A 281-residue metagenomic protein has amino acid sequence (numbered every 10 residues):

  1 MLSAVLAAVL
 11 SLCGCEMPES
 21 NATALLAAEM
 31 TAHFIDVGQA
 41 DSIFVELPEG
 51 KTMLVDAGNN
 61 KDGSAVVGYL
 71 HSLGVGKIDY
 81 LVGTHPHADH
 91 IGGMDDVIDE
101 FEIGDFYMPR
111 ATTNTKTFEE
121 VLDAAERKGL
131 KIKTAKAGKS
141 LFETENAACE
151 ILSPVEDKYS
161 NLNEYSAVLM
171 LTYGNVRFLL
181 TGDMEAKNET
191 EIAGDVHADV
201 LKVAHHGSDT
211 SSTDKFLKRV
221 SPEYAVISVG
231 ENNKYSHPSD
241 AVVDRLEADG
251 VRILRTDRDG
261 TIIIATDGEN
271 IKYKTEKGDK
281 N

Functional and structural regions predicted by a protein language model:
L2-S3, D195: Generic detector of short alpha-helix boundary/capping microenvironments and adjacent low-complexity segments
S3-S11: Bacterial N-terminal signal peptides
L10-N281: Non-globular, low-confidence helical/coil segments that flank catalytic cores
